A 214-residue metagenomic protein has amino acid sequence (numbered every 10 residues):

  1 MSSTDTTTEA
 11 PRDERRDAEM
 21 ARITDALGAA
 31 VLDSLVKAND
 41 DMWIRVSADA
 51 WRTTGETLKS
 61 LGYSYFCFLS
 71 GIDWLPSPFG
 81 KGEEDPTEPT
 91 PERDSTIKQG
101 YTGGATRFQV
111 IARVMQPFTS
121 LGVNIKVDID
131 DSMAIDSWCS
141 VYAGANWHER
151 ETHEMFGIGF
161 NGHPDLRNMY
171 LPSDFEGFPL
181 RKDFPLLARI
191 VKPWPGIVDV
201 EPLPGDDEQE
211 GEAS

Functional and structural regions predicted by a protein language model:
M1-S214: Terminal low-complexity/charged segments
